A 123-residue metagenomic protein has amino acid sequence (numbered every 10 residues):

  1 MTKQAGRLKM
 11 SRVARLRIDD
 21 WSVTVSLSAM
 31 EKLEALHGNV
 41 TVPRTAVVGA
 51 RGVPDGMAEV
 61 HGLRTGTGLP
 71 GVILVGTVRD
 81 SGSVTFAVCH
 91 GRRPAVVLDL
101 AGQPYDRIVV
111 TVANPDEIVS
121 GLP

Functional and structural regions predicted by a protein language model:
M1-R15: Alpha-helical transmembrane spans
L8, R12, A35-R44, V48-P123: Acidic, Ser/Thr- and proline-rich intrinsically disordered linker/docking segments of eukaryotic scaffolds
R12-L36: Short, compositionally biased strand/turn segments that nucleate or flank brief secondary-structure elements
